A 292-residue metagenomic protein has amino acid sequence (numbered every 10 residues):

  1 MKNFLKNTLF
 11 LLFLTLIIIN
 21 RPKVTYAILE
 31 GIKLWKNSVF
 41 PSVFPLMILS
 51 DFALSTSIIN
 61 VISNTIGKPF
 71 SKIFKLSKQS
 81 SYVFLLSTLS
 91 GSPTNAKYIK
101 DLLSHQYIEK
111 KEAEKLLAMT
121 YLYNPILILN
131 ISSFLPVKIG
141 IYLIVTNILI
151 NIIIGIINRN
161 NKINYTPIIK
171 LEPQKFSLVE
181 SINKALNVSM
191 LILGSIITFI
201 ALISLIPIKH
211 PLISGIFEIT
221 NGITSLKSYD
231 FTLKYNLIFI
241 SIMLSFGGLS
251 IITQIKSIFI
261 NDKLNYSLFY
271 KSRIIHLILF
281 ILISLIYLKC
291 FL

Functional and structural regions predicted by a protein language model:
M1-L9: N-terminal membrane topogenic signal
T8-K23, I28-F40, F44-I48, F52 (+1 more regions): Selected transmembrane alpha-helices and immediately adjacent juxtamembrane segments of polytopic inner-membrane
L14-I17, D51-S55, K110-M119, L212: Short, amphipathic, aromatic/basic-enriched membrane-interface segments that mark the entry/exit of transmembrane
T56-I58, L178, I182-L244, G248: Transmembrane helical segments that form the transport core of multi-pass membrane transport proteins
I62, F84-L85, L116, G140-I141 (+4 more regions): Hydrophobic alpha-helical transmembrane segments
F70-S133, G215-K227, Y235-I260: Alpha-helical membrane segments and immediately flanking helix-loop junctions that form or couple to the substrate/ion
L102-I157, I258-I283: Membrane-core helix-loop-helix motifs of multi-pass transport proteins
L282-L292: Juxtamembrane boundary at the C-terminal end of a transmembrane helix
